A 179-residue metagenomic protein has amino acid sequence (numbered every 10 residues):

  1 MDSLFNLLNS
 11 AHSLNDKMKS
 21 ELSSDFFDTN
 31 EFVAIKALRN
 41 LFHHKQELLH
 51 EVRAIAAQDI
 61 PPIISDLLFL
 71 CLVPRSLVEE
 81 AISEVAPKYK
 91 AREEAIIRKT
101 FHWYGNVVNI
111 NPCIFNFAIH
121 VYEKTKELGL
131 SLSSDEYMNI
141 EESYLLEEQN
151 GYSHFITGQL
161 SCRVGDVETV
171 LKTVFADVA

Functional and structural regions predicted by a protein language model:
M1-D2, S23-A179: Acidic, Ser/Thr/Gly/Pro-rich intrinsically disordered interaction regions
M1-S23: N-terminal ordered "arm"
